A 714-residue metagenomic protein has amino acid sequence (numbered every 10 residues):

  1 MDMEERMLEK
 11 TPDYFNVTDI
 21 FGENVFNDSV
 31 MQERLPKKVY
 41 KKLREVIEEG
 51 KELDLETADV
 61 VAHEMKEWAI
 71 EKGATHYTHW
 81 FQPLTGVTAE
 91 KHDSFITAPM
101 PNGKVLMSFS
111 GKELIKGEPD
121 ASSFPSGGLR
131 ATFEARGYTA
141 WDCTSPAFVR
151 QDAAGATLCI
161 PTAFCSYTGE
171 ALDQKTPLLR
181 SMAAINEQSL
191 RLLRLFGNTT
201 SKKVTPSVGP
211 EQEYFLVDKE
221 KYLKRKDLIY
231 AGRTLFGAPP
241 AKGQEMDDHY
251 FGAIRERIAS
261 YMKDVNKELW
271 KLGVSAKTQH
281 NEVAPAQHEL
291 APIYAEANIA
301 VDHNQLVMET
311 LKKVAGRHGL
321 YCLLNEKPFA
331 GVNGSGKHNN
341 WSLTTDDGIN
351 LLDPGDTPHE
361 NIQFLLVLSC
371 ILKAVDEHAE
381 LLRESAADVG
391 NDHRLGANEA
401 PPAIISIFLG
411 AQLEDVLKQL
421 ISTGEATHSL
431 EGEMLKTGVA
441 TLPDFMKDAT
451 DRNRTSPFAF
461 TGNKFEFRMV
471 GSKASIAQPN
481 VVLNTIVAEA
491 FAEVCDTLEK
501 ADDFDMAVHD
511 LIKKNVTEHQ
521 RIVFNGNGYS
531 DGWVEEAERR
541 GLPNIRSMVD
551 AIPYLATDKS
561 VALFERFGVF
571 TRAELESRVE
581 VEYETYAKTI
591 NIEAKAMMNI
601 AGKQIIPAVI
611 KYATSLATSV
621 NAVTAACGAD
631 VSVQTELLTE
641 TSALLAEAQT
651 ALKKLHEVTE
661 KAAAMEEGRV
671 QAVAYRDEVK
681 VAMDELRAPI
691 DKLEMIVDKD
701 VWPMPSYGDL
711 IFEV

Functional and structural regions predicted by a protein language model:
M1-D2, T11, N16-M31, E187 (+2 more regions): Flexible inter-domain linker/hinge segments
M1-Y14, T132-A140, D152: N-terminal hydrophobic targeting/anchoring segments and the immediately downstream early-domain regions of hydrolases
I20-A135: Active-site core of metal-dependent hydrolases
A74, T78-W80, H303-R317, L343 (+3 more regions): Hydrophobic/aromatic-rich, well-ordered segments within soluble, folded domains that form packed cores
G86-N102, P119-S122, G127, R225 (+5 more regions): Short linear, low-complexity motifs centered on an aromatic residue
A135-L324, N333-G336, L343-E580: Glycine-rich, acidic/polar active-site loops that bind/position phosphate-bearing ligands
L228-I229, N304, E326-K327, D353-T357 (+5 more regions): Composition- and surface-driven signal marking solvent-exposed, interaction-prone regions in large proteins
I512-V714: C-terminal amphipathic alpha-helical interaction region
